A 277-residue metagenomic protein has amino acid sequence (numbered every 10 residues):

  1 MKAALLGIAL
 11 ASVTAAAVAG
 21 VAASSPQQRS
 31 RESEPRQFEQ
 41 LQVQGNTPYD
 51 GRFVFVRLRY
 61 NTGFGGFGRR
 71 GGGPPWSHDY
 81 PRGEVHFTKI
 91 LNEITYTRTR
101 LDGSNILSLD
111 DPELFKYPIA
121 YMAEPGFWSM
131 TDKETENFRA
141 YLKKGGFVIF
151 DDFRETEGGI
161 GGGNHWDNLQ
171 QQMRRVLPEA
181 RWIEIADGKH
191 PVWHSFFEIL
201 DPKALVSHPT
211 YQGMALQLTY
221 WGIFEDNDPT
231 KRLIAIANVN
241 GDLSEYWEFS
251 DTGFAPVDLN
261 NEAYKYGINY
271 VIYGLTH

Functional and structural regions predicted by a protein language model:
M1-A4: Positively charged n-region of N-terminal signal peptides that target proteins for export
G7-A17: Bacterial N-terminal signal peptides
A22-I119, A123-G126, D242-H277: Aromatic-Pro/Gly-enriched surface loop or interdomain linker that acts as a lid/target-recognition segment
S30-Q37, G66-G68, E155-F249, L259 (+1 more regions): An acidic, glycine-rich "communication" segment
G51-V54, F115-A120, K143-F147, A180-R181 (+1 more regions): Loop/turn elements at helix/coil->beta-strand transitions in domains of secreted/extracellular proteins
F55, I119-W166: Short alpha-beta junction capping motif
E84, T88, T135, R139 (+2 more regions): Extracytoplasmic/secreted envelope proteins and their assembly/folding machinery, especially bacterial periplasmic
T97-S108, F150-R154, A180-K189: Surface-exposed patches in mature extracellular/periplasmic domains of secreted proteins
